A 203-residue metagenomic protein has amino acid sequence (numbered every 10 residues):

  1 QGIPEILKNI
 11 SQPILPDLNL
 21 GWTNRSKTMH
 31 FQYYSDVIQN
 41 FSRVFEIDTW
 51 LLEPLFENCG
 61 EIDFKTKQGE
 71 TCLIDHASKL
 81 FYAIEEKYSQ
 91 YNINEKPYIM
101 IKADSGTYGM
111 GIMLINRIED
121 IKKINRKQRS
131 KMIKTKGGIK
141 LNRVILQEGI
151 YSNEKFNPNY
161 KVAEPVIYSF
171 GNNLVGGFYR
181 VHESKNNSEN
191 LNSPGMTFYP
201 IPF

Functional and structural regions predicted by a protein language model:
Q1, A103-G106: Short glycine-rich anion-binding loops that position phosphate/pyrophosphate groups of nucleotides and phosphorylated
Q1-E95: Conserved N-proximal alpha/beta basic substrate-recognition cap immediately N-terminal to, or forming the N-lobe
I14-D17, I101, L146: General beta-strand structural signal in soluble alpha/beta enzymes
K79-Y98, S105, M110-I201: Phosphate-binding site of ATP-dependent enzymes
